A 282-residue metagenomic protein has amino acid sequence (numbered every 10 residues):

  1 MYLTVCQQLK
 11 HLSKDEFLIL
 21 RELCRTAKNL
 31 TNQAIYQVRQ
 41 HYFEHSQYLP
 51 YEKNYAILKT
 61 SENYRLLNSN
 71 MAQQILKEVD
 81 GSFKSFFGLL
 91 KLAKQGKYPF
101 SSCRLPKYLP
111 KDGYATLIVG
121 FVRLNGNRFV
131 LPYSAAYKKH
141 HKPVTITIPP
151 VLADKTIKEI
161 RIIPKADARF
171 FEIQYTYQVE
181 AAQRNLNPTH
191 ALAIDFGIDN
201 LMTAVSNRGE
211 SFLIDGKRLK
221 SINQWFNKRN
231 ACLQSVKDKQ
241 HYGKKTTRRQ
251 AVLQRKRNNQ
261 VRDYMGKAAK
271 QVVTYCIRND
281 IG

Functional and structural regions predicted by a protein language model:
M1-G282: Nucleic-acid substrate recognition interfaces
